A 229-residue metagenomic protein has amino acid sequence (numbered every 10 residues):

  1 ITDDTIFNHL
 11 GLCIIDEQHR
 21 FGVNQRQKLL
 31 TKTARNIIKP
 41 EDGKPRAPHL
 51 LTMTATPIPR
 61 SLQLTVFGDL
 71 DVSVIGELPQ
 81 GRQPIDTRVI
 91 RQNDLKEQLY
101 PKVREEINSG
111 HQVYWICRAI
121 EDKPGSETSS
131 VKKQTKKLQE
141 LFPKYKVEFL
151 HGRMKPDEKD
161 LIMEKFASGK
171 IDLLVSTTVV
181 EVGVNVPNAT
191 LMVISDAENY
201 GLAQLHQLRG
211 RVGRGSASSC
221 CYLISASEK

Functional and structural regions predicted by a protein language model:
I1-K229: Inter-lobe coupling/hinge segments of SF2-like helicase ATPases
